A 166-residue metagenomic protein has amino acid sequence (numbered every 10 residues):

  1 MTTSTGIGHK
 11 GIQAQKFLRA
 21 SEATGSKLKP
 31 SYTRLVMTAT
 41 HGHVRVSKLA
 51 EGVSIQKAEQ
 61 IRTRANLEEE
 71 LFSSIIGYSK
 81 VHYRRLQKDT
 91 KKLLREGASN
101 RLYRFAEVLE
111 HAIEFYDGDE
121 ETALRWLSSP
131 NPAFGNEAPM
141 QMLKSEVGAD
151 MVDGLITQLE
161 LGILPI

Functional and structural regions predicted by a protein language model:
M1-I166: Non-transmembrane "mature" sequence context
